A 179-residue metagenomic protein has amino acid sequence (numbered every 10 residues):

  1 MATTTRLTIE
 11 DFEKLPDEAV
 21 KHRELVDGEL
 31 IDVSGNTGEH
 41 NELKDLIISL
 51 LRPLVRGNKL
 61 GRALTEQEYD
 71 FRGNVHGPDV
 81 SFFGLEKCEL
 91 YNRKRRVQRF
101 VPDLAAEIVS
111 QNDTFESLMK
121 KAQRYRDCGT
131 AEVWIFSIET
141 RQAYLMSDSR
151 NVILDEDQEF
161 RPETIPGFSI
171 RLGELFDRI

Functional and structural regions predicted by a protein language model:
M1-I179: Gly/Pro/Ser/Thr-rich low-complexity, intrinsically disordered segments predominantly at protein N-termini
